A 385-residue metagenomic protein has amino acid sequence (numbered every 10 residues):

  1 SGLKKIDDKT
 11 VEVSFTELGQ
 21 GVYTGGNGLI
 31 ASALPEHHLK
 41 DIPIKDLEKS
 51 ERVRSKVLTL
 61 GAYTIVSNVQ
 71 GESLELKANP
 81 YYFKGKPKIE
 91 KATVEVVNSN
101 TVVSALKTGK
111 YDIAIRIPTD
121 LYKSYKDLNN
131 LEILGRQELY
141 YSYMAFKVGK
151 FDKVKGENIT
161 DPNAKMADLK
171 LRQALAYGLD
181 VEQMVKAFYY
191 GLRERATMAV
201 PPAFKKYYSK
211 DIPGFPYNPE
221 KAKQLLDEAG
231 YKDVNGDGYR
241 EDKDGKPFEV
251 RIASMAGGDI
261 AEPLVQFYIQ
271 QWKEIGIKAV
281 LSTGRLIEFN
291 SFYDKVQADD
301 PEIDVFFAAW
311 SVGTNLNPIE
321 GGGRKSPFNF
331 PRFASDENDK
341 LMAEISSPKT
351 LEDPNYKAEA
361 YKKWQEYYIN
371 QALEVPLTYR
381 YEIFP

Functional and structural regions predicted by a protein language model:
S1-I42: Surface-exposed binding/hinge segments that line and control ligand-binding clefts or catalytic entry sites
G2-K4, D8, A164, L169-Q173 (+3 more regions): Extracytoplasmic/peripheral linker and loop segments enriched in polar/acidic and small residues with frequent Thr/Pro
Q20-G26, K186, A229-M255, I303 (+2 more regions): Bilobed periplasmic-binding protein-like "clamshell/Venus-flytrap" ligand-binding domains
G28-P87, K91, T101, P219-Q224: Gly/Pro-rich hinge or "lid" segments in bacterial periplasmic/extracellular proteins
E51, N79-S124, K278-V280, R285-I287: Ligand-site clamp/hinge motif
K77-P80, K165-Q270, E274, E337 (+1 more regions): Append "and occasionally in soluble cytosolic enzymes with long acidic Gly/Pro-rich linkers
K77-P80, Y141-K170, A187, I212 (+2 more regions): A bilobed periplasmic-binding-protein/Venus flytrap-type ligand-binding module shared by bacterial periplasmic
R136-G156, N290-K349: Acidic-aromatic pocket-rim loops
